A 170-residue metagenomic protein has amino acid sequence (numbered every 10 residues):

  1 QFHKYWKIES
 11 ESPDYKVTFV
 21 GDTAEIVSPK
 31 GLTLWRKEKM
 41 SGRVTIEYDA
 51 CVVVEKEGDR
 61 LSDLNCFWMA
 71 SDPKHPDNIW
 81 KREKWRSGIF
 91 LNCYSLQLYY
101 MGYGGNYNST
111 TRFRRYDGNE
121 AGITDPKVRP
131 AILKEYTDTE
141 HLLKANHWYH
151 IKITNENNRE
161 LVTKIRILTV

Functional and structural regions predicted by a protein language model:
Q1-S12, K37: Extracellular carbohydrate-recognition regions
F2, E120-R129, N158, V170: Acidic/His-leaning functional-site neighborhoods
D14-L32: Short carbohydrate-recognition loop motifs
E25, T33-L34, T45, E160-V162: General beta-strand recognition
K30-T124: Secretory/extracellular carbohydrate-interaction modules and structurally similar beta-sandwich "look-alikes"
Y48, E140-V170: Carbohydrate-binding surfaces in secreted/extracellular proteins
I123-H150: Short, aromatic/His-centered strand-loop micro-motif at the edge of beta-sheets
